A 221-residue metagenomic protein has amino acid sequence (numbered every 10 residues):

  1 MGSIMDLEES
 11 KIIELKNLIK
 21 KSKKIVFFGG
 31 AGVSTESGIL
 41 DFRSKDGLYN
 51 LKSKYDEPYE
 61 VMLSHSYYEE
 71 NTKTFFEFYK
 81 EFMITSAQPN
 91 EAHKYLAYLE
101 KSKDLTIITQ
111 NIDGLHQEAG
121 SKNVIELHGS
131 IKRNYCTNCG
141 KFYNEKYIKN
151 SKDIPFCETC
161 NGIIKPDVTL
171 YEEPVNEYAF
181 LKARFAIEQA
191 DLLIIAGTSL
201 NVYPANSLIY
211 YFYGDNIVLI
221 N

Functional and structural regions predicted by a protein language model:
G2-N221: Conserved catalytic core of sirtuin-type NAD+-dependent deacylases
